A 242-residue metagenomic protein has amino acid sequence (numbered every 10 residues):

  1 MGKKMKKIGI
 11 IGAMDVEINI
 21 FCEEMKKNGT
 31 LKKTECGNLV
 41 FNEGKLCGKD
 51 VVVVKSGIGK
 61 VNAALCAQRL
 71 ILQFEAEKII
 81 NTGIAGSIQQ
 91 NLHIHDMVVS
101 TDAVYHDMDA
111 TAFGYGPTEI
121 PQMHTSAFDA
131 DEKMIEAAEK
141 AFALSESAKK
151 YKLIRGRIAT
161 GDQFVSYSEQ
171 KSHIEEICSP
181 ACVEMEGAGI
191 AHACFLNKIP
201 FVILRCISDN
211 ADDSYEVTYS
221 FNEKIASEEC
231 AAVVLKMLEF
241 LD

Functional and structural regions predicted by a protein language model:
G2-Q68, F74: N-terminal short beta-loop-beta anion/metal-coordinating cradle
E24, K133-A148, A193, A232-F240: Generic non-transmembrane alpha-helical segments
R69-Q73, N91-L92, A191-P200: Alpha-helix C-terminal capping segments
E77-I80: Structural motif
I88-C178: Mid-sequence, gly/pro-rich, charge-dense loop/helix-turn segments that line enzyme active sites
Q163-E216: A C-terminal functional module that forms or caps the active site or interfaces directly with catalytic machinery
A211-D242: His/Asp/Glu-rich mid-to-C-terminal helical/loop segments that flank catalytic regions of hydrolases
